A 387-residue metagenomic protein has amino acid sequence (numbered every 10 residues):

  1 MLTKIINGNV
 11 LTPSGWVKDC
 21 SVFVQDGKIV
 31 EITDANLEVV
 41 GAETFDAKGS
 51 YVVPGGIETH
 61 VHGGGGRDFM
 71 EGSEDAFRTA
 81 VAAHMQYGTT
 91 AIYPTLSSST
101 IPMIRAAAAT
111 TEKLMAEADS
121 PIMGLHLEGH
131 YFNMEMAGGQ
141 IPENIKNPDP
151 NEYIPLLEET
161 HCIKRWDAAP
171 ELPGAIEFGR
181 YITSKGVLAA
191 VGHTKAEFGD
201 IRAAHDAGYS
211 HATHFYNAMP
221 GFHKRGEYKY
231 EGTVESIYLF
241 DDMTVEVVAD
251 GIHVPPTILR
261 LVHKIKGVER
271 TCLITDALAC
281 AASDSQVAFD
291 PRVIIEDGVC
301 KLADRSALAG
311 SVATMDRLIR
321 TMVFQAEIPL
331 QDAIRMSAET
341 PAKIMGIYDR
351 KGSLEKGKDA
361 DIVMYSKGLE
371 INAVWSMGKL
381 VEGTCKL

Functional and structural regions predicted by a protein language model:
T3-V10, S14, E38-E74, R78 (+1 more regions): Replace "His-x-His-based motif
G15-V24: A conserved glycine-rich beta-strand in the N-terminal activation segment of trypsin-fold
S50-V52, T59, F69-P121, N144-E159 (+1 more regions): Alpha-helical scaffold segments that flank or form the walls of functional sites
H62, R78-A107, S120-N133, T160-E171 (+3 more regions): Divalent metal-dependent hydrolysis catalytic cores, especially in the metallo-beta-lactamase
A82-Y93, M134-T160, A203-T244, D284-L308 (+1 more regions): Active-site gating loops and adjacent loop-to-helix segments of metal-dependent hydrolytic enzymes
L127, I182, A212, M322 (+1 more regions): Conserved, mostly hydrophobic/aromatic
E158-S283: Active-site core of metal-dependent hydrolases
K229-V247, H263-T275, C280-Y365: His/Asp/Glu-enriched, well-ordered alpha-helical/loop segment that forms or immediately abuts the divalent-metal
